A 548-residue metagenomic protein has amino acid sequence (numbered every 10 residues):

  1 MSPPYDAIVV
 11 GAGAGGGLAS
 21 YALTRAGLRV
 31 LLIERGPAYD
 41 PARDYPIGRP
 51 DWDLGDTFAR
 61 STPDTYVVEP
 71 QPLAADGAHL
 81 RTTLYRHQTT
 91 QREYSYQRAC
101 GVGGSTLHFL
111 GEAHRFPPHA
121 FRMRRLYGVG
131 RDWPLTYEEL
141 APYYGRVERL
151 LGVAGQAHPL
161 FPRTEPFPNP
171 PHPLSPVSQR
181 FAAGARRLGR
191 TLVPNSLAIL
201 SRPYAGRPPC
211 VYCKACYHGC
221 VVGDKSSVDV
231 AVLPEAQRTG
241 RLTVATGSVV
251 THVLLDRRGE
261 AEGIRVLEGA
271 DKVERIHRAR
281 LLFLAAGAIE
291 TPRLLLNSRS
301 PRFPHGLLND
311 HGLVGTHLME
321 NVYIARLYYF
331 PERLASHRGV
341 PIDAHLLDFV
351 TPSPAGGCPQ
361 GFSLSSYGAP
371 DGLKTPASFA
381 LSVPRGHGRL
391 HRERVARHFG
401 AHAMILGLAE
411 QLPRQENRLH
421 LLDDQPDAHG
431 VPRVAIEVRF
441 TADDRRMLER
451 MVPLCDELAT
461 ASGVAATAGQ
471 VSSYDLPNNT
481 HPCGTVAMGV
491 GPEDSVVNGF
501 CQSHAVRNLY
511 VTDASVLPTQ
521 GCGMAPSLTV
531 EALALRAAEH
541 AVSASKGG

Functional and structural regions predicted by a protein language model:
A7-L32: N-terminal Rossmann-like FAD-binding beta1-loop-alpha1 element of flavoenzymes
V9, G13-A14, L18, H172 (+2 more regions): Residue-level detector of alpha-helix initiation sites
R25, R29, G36-D51, T239 (+6 more regions): Glycine-rich loop(s) and the adjacent beta-strand/alpha-helix scaffold that form part
P37-P63, A99-H108: Conserved N-terminal glycine-rich FAD pyrophosphate-binding loop of Rossmann-like flavoproteins
D56-F58, T62-H79, L84-S95, L110-R115 (+3 more regions): Conserved redox-cofactor binding core of oxidoreductases
H79-S105, F109-L110, W133-Y137, H311-V434 (+4 more regions): FAD cofactor-binding and catalytic pocket of flavoenzymes
P194-A198, C210-C216, A245, T251-L254 (+5 more regions): A glycine-rich dinucleotide-binding beta-alpha-beta segment and adjacent secondary-structure elements that constitute
T519-A538: A conserved FAD-binding loop/helix module that cradles the flavin
